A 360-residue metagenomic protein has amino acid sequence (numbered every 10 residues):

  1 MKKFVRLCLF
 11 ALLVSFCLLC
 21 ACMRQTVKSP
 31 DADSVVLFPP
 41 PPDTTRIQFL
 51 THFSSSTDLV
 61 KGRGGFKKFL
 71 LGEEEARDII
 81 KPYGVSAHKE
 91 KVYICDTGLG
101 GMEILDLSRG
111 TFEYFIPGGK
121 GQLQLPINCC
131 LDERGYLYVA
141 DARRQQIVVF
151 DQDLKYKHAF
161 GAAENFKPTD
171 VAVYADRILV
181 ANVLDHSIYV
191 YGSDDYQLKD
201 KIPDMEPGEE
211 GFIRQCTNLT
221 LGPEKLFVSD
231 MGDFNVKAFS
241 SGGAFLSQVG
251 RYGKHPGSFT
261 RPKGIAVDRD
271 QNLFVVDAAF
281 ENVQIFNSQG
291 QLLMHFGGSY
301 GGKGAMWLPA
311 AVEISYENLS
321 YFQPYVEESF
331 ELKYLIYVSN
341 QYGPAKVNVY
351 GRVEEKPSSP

Functional and structural regions predicted by a protein language model:
M1-R6: Positively charged n-region of N-terminal signal peptides that target proteins for export
L9-L18: Bacterial N-terminal signal peptides
C22-P360: Eukaryotic scaffold repeat domains enriched in small/polar residues
